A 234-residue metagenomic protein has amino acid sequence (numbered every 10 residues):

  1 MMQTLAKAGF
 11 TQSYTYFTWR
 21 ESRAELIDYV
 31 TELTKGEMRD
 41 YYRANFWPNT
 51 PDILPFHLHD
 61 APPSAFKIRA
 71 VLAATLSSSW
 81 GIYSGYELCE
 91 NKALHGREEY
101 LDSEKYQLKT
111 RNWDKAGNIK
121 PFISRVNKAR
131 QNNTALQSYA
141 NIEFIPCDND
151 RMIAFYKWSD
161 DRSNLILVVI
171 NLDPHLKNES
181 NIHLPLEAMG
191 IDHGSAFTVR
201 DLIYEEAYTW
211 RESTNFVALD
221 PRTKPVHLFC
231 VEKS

Functional and structural regions predicted by a protein language model:
Q3-T11, A24-D40, F56-H59, F66-K67 (+3 more regions): Carbohydrate-interacting/catalytic domains
T15-S22: Short, acidic/turn-prone active-site loops that include or flank metal/cofactor- and phosphate-binding residues
A70: Active-site/ligand-binding-proximal alpha/beta "capping" segment
